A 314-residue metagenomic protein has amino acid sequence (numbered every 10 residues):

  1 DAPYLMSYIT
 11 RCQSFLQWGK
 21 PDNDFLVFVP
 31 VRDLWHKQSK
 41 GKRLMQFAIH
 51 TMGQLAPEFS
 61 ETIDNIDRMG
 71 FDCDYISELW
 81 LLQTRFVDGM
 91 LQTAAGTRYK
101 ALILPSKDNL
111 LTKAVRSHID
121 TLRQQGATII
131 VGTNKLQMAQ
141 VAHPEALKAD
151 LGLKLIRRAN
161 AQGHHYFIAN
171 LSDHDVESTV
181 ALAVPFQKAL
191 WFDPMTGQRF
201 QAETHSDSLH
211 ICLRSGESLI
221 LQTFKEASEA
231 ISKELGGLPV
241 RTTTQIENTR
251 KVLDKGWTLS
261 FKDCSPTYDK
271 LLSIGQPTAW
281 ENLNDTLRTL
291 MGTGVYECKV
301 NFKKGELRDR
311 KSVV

Functional and structural regions predicted by a protein language model:
D1-G294, N301-L307: Carbohydrate-binding surfaces of carbohydrate-active enzymes
K311-V313: Conserved small/polar residues in nucleotide/adenosyl-binding loops
